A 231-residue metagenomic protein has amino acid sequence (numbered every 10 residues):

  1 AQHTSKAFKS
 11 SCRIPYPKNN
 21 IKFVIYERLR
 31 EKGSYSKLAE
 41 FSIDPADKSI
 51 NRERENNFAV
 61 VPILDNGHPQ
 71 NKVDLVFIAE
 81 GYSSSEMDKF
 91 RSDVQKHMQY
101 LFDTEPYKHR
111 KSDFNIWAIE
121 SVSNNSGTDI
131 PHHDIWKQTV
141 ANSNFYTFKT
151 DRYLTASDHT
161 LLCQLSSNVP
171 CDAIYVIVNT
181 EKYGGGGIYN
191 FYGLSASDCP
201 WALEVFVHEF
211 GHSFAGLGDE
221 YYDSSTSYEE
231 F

Functional and structural regions predicted by a protein language model:
Q2-S11: Aromatic sugar-binding surface patches on proteins that engage polysaccharides or sugar-phosphate polymers
C12, Y16-G33, K37-F41: Short, aromatic- and glycine-rich surface loops/edge beta-strands on solvent-exposed regions
R30-D65: Short beta-strand elements
R52-D103, A118-S126: Fold-level signature of zinc-dependent metallopeptidase catalytic domains
D74-I78, N115-A118, A173-I177, V205-F206 (+1 more regions): Structural recognition of the beta-strand scaffold that forms the well-ordered cores of secreted hydrolase catalytic
K89-F90, G184-E209: Short pre-active-site segment immediately N-terminal to the catalytic Zn-binding motif
D113-Y189: Active-site-proximal segments of metallohydrolase catalytic domains
F210-T226: Catalytic Zn2+-binding segment of zinc metalloproteases
